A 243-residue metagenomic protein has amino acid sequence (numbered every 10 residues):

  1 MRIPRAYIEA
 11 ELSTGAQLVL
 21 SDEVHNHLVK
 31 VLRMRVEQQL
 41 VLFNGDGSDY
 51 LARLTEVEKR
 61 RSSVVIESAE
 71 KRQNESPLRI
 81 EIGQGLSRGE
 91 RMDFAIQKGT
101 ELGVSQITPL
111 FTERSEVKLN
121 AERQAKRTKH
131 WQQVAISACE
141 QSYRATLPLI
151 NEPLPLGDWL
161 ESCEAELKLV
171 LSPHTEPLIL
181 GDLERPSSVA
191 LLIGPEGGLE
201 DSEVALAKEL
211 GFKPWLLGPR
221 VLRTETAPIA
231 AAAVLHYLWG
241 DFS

Functional and structural regions predicted by a protein language model:
M1-K71: N-terminal positively charged helical leader segments and presequences
A10-E11, D22-E23, G45-D46, L86 (+4 more regions): Fold-independent oxyanion-binding glycine-rich loops and adjacent beta-strand/coil segments at enzyme active sites
L18-L20, P77-E81, S187-A190, E209-L217: Glycine/charged-rich beta-loop-alpha catalytic/anionic-binding loops adjacent to active sites
E67, Q73-L169: RNA substrate-binding interface of SAM-dependent RNA methyltransferases
C163-A205, F212-W215: Active-site/ligand-binding-proximal alpha/beta "capping" segment
D201-S243: Structured adenosyl-cofactor binding patch, chiefly the S-adenosyl-L-methionine
